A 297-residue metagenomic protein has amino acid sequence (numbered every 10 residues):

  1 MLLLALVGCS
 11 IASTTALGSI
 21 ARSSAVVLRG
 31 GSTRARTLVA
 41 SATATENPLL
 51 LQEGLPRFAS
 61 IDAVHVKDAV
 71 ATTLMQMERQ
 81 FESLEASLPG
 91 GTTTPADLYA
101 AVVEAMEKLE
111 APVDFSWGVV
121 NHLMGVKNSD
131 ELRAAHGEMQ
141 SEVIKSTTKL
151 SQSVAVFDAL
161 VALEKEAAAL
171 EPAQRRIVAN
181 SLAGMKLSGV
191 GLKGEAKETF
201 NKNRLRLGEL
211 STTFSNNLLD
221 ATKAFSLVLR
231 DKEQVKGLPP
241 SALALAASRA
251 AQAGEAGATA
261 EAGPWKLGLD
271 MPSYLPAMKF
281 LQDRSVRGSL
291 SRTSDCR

Functional and structural regions predicted by a protein language model:
M1, L28-E46: Eukaryotic N-terminal low-complexity, Ser/Thr- and Lys/Arg-rich leader segments that predominantly function as
M1-V27: N-terminal chloroplast transit peptides
L6-S10, A21, S32, A42 (+1 more regions): Generic low-complexity, intrinsically disordered sequence content enriched in small uncharged/hydrophobic residues
A12-S13, R22, R34-A35, A258-E261 (+1 more regions): Intrinsically disordered, low-complexity, compositionally biased regions/tails
I20-A21, V27, S32-R34, K202: Intrinsically disordered, low-complexity sequence elements enriched in Ser/Thr/Gly/Pro
V39-R297: Zn2+-dependent metallopeptidase catalytic domains
